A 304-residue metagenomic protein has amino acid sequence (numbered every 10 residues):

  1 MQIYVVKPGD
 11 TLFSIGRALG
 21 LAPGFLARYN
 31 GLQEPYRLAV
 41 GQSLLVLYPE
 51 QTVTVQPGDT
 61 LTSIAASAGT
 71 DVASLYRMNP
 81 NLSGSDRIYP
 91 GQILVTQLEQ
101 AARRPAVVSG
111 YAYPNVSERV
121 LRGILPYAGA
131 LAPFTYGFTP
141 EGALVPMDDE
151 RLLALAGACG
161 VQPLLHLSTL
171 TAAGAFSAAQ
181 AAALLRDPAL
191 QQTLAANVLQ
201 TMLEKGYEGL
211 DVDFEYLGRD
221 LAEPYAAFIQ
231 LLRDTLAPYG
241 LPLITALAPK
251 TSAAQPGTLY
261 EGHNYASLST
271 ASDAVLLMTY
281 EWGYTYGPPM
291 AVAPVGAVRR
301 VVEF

Functional and structural regions predicted by a protein language model:
M1-L19, Q42-G69: Primarily a LysM-type cell-wall glycan-binding module
L12, T54, L61-I64, F138-P146 (+3 more regions): Second-shell loop/turn segments in exported
Q42-P57, T62-S63, S83, Q92-S109 (+2 more regions): Intrinsically disordered, low-complexity Ser/Thr-rich linker and spacer segments in cell-wall-related proteins
E99-Q192, N197: Glycan-recognition patch characteristic of GH18 chitinases/ENGases and related GlcNAc/peptidoglycan-binding proteins
Y111, A132-F134, L164-S168, D211-E215 (+2 more regions): A cross-family glycoside hydrolase active-site/sugar-binding cleft signature
P114-S117, Y136-P140, T169-G174, Y216-D220 (+2 more regions): Solvent-exposed loop/turn segments at secondary-structure junctions within structured extracellular/periplasmic domains
P140-M147, E223-F304: Substrate-binding surface in catalytic domains of secreted glycosidases
T193-P224, A274-P288: Active-site groove signature of glycoside hydrolases
